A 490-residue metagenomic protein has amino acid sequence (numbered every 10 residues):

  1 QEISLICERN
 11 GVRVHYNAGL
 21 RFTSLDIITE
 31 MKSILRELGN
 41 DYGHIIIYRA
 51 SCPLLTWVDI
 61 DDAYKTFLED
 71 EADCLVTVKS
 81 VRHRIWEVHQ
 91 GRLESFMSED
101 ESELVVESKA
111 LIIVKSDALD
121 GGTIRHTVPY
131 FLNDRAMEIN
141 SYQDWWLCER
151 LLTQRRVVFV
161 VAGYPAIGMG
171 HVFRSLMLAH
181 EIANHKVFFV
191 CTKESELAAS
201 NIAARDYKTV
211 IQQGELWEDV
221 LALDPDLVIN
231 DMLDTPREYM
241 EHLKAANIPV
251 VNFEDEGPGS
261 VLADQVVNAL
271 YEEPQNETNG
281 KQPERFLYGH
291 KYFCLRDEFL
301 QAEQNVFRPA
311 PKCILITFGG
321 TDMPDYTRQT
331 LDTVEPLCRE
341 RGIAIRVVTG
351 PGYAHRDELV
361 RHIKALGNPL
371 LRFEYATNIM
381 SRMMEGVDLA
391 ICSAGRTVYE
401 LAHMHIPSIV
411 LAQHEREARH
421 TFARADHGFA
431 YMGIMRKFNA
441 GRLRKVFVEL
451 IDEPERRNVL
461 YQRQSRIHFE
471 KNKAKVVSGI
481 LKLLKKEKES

Functional and structural regions predicted by a protein language model:
E2-I46, L54-D62, Q212-D224, D234-T235 (+1 more regions): Short phosphate-binding loop-to-helix
N10, D26-S33, P53-D134: Conserved core of the sugar-phosphate nucleotidyltransferase
T66, S141, E449, F469-S490: C-terminal alpha-helical cap of glycosyltransferases
G122-E149, A263-D325, G352-D357: A nucleotide-sugar donor-handling region in carbohydrate enzymes
Y164-M169, R174-E181, T192-Q282: Active-site and donor-binding regions of nucleotide-sugar-utilizing enzymes
S195, R308-V387: Donor-nucleotide binding loops and adjacent catalytic segments primarily of GT-B fold Leloir glycosyltransferases
E385-T397: Acidic donor-binding loop of glycosyltransferase active sites
E449, E455-E470: A short, well-ordered alpha-helix in the C-terminal region of glycosyltransferases
